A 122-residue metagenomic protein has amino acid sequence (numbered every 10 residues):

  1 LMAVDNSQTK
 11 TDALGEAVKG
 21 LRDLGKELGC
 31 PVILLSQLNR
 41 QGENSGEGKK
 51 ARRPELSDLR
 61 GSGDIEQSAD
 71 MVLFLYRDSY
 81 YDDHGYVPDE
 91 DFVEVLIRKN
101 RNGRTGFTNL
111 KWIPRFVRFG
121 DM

Functional and structural regions predicted by a protein language model:
L1-E94, R115-R118: P-loop NTPase motor core
I97, R101-M122: NTP-binding/hydrolysis catalytic cores, primarily Walker-type P-loop NTPases
